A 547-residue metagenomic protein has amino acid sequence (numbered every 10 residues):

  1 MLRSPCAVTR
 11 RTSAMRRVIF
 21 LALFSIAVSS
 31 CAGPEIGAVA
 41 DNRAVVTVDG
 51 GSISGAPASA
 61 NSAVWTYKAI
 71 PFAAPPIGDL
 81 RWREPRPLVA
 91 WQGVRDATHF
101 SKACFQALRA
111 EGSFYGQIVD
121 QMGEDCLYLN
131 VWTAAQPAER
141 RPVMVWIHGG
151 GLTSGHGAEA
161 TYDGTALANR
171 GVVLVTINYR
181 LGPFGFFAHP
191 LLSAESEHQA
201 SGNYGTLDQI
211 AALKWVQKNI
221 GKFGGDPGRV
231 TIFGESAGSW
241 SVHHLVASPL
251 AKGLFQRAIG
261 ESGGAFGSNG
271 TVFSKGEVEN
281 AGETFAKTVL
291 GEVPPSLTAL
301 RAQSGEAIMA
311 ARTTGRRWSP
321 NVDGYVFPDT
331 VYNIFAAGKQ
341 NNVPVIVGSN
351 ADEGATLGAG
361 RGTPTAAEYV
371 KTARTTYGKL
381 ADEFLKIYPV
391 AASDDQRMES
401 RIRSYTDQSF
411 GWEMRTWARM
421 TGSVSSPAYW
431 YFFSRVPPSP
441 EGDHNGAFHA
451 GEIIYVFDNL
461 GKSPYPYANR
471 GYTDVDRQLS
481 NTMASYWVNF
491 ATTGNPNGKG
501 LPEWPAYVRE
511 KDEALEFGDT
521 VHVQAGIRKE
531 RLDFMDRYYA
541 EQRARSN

Functional and structural regions predicted by a protein language model:
R11, M15-V18: Positively charged n-region of N-terminal signal peptides that target proteins for export
V18-I26: Sec-dependent N-terminal signal peptides
V28-S30: C-terminal motif of bacterial Sec signal peptides marking the signal peptidase cleavage site
A32-N203, Y465-Y486, T492-E503, T520-V521 (+2 more regions): Non-catalytic accessory segments of hydrolases
Y67, E124-Y128, P142, G171-V172 (+7 more regions): Extracellular structured ligand-interaction cores
R109-V293, L297, Y325, D329 (+1 more regions): Serine-hydrolase-like catalytic core of hydrolytic proteins
R257, A265-N269, A299-D474, Y486 (+1 more regions): Substrate-gating cap/lid region and adjacent catalytic-acid/histidine neighborhood within extracellular/lumenal
